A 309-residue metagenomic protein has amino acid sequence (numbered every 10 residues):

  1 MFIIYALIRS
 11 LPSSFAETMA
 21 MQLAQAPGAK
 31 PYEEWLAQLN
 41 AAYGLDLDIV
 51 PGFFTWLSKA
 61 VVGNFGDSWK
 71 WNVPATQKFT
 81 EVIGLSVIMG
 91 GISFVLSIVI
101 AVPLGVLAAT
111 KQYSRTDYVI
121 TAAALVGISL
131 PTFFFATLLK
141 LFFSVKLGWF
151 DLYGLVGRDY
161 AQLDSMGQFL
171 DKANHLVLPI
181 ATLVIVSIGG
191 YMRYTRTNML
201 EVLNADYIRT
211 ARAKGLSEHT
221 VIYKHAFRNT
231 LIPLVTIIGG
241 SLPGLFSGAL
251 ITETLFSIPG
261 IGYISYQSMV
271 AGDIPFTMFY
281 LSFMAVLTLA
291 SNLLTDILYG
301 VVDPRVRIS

Functional and structural regions predicted by a protein language model:
M1-P51, F143, L147-Q168: Hydrophobic alpha-helical transmembrane segments of membrane transport/permease proteins and related membrane-embedded
I3-S10, S58, A123-G154, T182-S187: Membrane-water interface segments at the C-terminal ends of transmembrane alpha-helices in multi-pass inner-membrane
I4-R9, S13, A136, K140-S144 (+6 more regions): Juxtamembrane/transmembrane-helix interface segments of polytopic membrane transporters
A6, D48, G52, W56 (+12 more regions): Amphipathic alpha-helical recognition patches that constitute DNA-binding helices
Q25-G44, T121-F133, L178-L183, T220-L234: Hydrophobic alpha-helical transmembrane segments
K30-V62, I208, F256-S268: Short hydrophobic, aromatic-rich alpha-helical segments embedded in or entering the lipid bilayer of multi-pass
A42-V102: An internal, D/E-rich "acidic patch" concept
I83-T116, T132, D159-S309: Alpha-helical transmembrane segments of integral membrane proteins, especially multi-pass inner/plasma-membrane
